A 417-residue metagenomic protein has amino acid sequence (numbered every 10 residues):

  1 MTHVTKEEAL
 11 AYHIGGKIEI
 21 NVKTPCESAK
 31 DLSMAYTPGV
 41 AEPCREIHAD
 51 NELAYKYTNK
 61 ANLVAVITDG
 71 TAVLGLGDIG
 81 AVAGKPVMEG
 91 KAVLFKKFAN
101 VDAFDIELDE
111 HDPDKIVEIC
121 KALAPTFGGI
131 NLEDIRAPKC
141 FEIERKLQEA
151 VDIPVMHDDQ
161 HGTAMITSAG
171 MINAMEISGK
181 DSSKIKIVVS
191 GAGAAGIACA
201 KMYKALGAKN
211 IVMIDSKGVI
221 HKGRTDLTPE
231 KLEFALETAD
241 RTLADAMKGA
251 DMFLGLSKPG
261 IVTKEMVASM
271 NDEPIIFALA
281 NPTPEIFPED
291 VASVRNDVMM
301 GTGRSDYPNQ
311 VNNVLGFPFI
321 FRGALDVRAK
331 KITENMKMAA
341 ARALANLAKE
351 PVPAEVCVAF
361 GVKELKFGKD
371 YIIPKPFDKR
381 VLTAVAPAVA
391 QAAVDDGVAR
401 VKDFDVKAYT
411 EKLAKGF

Functional and structural regions predicted by a protein language model:
M1-V155, A386, Q391-A392, D396-R400 (+2 more regions): N-terminal ligand-binding/catalytic initiation module
D69-T71, I79, L108-D109, D134-A137 (+5 more regions): Short, ordered loop/turn segments at secondary-structure junctions
L74, I79-A99, H157, H161-K258: Glycine-rich phosphate/diphosphate-binding loop of Rossmann-like nucleotide-binding domains
A124, S182, A246-M247, V267-M270: A short, aliphatic-rich alpha-helical micro-motif
N131-D134, V155, L254-Y307: ADP-ribose/adenylate-binding Rossmann-like module
A150-A164, A278-N281: Short, acidic/small-residue loops that bind anionic groups at enzyme active sites
D158-D159, S178, A280-D403: Adenosine-phosphate binding glycine-rich loop
